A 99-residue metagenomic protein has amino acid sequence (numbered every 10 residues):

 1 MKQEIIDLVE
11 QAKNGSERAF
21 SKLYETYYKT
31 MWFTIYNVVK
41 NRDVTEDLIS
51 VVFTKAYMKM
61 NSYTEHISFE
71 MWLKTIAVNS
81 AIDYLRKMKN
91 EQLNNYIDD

Functional and structural regions predicted by a protein language model:
K2-I5, E91-D99: Internal acidic/polar
I5-L8, A19-F20, L48, F69: Hydrophobic side chains within well-formed alpha-helices
I6-K13, F53, Y57: Regular secondary-structure segments
K13-K22, W32-V51: Short, charged helix-capping/linker segments at alpha-helix termini
F33, D47-T54, M58, I67-N79: Structural recognition of an alpha-helix C-terminal capping motif at a helix-to-coil junction
N61-E65, T75-N95: Arg/Lys-rich amphipathic alpha helix in sigma70-family domain 2
